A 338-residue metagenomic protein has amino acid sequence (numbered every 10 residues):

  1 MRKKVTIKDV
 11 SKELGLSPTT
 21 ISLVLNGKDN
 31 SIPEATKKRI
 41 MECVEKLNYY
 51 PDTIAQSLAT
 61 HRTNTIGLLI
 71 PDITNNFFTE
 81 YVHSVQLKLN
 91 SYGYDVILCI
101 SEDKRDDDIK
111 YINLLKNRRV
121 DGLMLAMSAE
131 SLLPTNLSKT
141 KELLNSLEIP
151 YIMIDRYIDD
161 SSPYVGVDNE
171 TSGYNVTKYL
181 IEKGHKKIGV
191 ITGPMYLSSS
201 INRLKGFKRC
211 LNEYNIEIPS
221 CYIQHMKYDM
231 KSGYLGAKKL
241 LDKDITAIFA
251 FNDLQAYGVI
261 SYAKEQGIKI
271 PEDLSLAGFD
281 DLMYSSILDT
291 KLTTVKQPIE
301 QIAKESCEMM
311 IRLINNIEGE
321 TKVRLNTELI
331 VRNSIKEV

Functional and structural regions predicted by a protein language model:
M1-R2, T6, H61-K178, E182 (+1 more regions): Alpha-helical recognition/docking segments in bacterial nutrient-uptake and carbohydrate-utilization systems
M1-T63: N-terminal helix-turn-helix DNA-binding module of bacterial transcription factors
E13, P18-L23, T60-I73, Y179 (+1 more regions): Short beta-strand segments enriched in small/hydrophobic residues
P71-E80, C99-D107, M127-L133, P163-N175 (+5 more regions): Hinge/beta->alpha junction and helix N-cap segments in small-molecule ligand-binding domains
K186-K187, I218-Y222, I270-S275: Short acidic capping loops at alpha-helix termini that bridge into adjacent secondary structure
G236-V338: Flexible loop/turn connectors
